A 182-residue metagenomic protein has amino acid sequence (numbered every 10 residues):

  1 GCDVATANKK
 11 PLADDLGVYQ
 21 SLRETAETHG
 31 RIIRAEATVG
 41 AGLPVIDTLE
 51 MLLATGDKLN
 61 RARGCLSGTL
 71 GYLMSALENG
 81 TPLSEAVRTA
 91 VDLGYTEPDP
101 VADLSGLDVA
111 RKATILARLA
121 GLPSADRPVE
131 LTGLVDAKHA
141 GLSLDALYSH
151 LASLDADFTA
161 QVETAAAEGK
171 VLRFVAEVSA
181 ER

Functional and structural regions predicted by a protein language model:
G1: Conserved G/P- and acidic residue-centered "switch" motifs that form tight phosphate/ATP-binding loops in soluble
A7-K9, R31, E36-T38, C65 (+3 more regions): Fold-independent oxyanion-binding glycine-rich loops and adjacent beta-strand/coil segments at enzyme active sites
K9-A37, A41-L52: Rossmann-fold NAD(P)-binding glycine/threonine-rich loop
L16-Q20, S84, T159: Residue-level marker for well-ordered alpha-helical positions
R31-G42, R61-S67, D126-L134: Short, basic, helix/turn surface patches
V39-L43, L49-T89, D99, S105-R111: Rossmann-like dinucleotide-binding core of oxidoreductases
A76-L77, E85-R182: Substrate-binding/catalytic subdomain of NAD(P)-dependent oxidoreductase enzymes
